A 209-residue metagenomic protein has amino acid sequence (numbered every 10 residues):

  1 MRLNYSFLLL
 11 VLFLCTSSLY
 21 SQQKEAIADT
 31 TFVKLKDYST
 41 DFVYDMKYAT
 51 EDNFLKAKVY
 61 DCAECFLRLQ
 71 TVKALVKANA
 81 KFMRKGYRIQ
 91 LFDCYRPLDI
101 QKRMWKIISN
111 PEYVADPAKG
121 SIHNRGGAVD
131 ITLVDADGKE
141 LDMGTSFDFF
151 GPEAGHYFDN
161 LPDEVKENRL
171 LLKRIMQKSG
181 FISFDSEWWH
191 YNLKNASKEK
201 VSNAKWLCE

Functional and structural regions predicted by a protein language model:
M1-E25: Bacterial Sec-dependent N-terminal signal peptides
Y20-F92, K106-S186, N192-E209: Extracytoplasmic cell-surface/polysaccharide-interacting catalytic and binding patches
P97: Segments that shape or occlude catalytic/ligand-binding pockets
I100: Short, well-ordered surface patches within globular domains
